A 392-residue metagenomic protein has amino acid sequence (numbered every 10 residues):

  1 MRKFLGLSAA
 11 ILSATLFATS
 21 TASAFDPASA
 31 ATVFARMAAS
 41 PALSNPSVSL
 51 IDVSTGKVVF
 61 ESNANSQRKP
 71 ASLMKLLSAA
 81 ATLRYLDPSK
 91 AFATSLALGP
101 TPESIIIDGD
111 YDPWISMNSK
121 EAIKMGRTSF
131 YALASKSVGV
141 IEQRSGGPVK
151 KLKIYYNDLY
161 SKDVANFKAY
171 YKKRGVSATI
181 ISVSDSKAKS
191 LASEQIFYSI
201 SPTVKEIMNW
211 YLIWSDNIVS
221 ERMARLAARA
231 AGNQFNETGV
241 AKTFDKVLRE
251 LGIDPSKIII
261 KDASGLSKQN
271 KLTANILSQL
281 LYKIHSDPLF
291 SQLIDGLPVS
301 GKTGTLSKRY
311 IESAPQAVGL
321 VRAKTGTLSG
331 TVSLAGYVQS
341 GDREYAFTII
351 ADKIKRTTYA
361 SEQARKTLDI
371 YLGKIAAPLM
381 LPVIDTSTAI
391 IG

Functional and structural regions predicted by a protein language model:
M1-F4: Positively charged n-region of N-terminal signal peptides that target proteins for export
S8-L16: Bacterial N-terminal signal peptides
S13, A22-Q67, P88-S89, K136-G146: Beta-lactamase-like hydrolase cores
V53-T55, N63-S66, G99-T101, D110-D112 (+4 more regions): Solvent-exposed coil/turn segments that connect beta secondary-structure elements in extracytoplasmic/periplasmic
G56, P70-P88, Y211, F347: Active-site SXXK
V59-E61, A231-G392: Small-residue-rich helix-loop
L96-L98, P102-R144, K153-L159: A generic, well-ordered mixed alpha/beta core segment in the N-terminal half of proteins
V138-G296: A small/polar active-site loop signature that marks catalytic segments
